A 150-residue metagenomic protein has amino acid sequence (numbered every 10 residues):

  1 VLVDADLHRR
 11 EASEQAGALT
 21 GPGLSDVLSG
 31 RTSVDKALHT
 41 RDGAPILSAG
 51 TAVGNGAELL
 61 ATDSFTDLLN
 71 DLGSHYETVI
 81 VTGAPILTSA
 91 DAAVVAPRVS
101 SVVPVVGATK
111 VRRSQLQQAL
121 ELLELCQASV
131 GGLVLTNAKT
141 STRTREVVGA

Functional and structural regions predicted by a protein language model:
L2-T78, P85-P97: P-loop/Walker-type NTP enzyme "switch/lid" segment
R10-A12, N55-A57, R113-S114, T140-R145: Switch/connector loops and helix/strand junctions flanking conserved nucleotide-binding motifs in nucleotide-processing
G50, A108, N137: Residue-level signal for short, function-critical loop segments
T78, S101-P104, G132: Well-ordered beta-strand positions
G83-T88, V99-Q117: Conserved Switch II/interswitch segment of TRAFAC-class P-loop GTPases
Q117-A150: Hydrophobic micro-sites
